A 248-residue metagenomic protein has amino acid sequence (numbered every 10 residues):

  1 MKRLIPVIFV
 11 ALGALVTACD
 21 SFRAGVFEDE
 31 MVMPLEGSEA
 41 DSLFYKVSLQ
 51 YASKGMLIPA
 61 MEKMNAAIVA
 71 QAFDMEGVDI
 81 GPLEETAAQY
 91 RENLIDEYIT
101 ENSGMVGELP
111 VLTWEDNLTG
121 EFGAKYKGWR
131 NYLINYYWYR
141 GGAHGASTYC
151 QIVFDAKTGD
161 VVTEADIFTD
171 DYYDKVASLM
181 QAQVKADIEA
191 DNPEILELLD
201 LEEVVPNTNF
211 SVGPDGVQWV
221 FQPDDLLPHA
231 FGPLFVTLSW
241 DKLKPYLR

Functional and structural regions predicted by a protein language model:
M1-T17: Sec-dependent bacterial lipoprotein signal peptides
C19-R248: Compositionally biased intrinsically disordered regions enriched in Thr/Gly
